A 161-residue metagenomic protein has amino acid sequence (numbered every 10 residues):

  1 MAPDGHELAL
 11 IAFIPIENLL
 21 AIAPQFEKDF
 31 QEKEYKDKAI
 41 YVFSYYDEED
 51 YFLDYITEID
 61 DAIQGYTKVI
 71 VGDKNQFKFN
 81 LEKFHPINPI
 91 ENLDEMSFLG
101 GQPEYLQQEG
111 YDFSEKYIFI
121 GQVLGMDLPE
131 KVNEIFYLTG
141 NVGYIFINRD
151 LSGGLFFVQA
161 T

Functional and structural regions predicted by a protein language model:
M1-T161: Preference for intrinsically disordered or flexible, low-complexity segments and adjacent hinge/connector residues
